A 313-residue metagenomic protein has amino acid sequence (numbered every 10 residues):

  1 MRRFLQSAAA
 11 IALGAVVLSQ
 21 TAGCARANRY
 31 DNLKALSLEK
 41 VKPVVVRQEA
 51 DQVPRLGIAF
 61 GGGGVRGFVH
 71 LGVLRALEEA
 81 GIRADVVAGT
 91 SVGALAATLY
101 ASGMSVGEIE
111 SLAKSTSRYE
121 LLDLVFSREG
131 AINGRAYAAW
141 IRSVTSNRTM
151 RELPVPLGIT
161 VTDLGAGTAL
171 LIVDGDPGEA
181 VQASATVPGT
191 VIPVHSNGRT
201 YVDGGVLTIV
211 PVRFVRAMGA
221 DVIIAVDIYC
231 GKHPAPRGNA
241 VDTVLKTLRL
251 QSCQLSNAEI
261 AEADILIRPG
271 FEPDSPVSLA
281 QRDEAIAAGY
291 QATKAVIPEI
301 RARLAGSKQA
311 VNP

Functional and structural regions predicted by a protein language model:
M1-I11: Bacterial N-terminal signal peptides that target proteins for export
L5-Q6, G23-V87, L99-P313: Patatin-like phospholipase
A10-Q20: Bacterial N-terminal signal peptides
G89, G93: Gly/Ala-rich beta-loop-alpha elbow adjacent to hydrolase catalytic centers
